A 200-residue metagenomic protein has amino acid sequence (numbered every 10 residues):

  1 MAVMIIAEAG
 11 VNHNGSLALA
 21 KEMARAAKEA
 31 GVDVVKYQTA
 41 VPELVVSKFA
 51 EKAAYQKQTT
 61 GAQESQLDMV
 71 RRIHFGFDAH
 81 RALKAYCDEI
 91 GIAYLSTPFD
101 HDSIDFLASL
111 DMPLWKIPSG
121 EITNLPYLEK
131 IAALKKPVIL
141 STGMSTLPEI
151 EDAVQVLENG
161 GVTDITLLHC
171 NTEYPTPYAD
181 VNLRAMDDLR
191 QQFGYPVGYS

Functional and structural regions predicted by a protein language model:
M1-S200: Catalytic cores and adjacent flexible loops of soluble metabolic enzymes that perform enolate/carbanion chemistry on
